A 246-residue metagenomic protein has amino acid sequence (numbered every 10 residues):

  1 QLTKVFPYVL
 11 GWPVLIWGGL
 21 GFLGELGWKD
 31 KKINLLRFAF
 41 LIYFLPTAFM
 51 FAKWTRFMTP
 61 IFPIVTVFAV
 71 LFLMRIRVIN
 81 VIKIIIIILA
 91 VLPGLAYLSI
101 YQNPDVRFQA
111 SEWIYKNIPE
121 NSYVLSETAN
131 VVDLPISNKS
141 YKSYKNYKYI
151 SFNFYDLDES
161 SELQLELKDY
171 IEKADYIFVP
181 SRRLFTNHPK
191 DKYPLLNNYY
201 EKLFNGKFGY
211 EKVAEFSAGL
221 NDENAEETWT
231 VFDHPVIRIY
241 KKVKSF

Functional and structural regions predicted by a protein language model:
Q1, G18-G21, T59, Q109 (+1 more regions): Alpha-helical elements of Rossmann-like donor-binding domains used by nucleotide-donor carbohydrate transfer enzymes
Q1-P7, G24-E25, A39-R56, L92-I100: Transmembrane-helix signature of polytopic, lipid-linked glycan biosynthesis machinery
L2-V5, V9-L10, L45, P60 (+3 more regions): Generic structural signal for small/hydrophobic residues in well-ordered secondary structure, especially within
K4-Y8, F22-L23, S217-A225: Membrane-interface amphipathic/re-entrant loop segments adjacent to transmembrane helices in multi-pass membrane
F6-K31, K83-I84: Hydrophobic, aromatic-rich transmembrane alpha-helices and their immediate juxtamembrane boundary segments
G11-G19, N34-L36, L41-I76: Hydrophobic/aromatic-rich transmembrane helices and adjacent perimembrane loops
L26-K29, I33, L41, V67-A96: Signature aromatic-anchored transmembrane alpha helix within multi-pass, membrane-resident enzymes that catalyze glycan
F49, K83-F246: Catalytic lumenal/periplasmic loop and adjoining terminal transmembrane helix of membrane glycan-assembly enzymes
